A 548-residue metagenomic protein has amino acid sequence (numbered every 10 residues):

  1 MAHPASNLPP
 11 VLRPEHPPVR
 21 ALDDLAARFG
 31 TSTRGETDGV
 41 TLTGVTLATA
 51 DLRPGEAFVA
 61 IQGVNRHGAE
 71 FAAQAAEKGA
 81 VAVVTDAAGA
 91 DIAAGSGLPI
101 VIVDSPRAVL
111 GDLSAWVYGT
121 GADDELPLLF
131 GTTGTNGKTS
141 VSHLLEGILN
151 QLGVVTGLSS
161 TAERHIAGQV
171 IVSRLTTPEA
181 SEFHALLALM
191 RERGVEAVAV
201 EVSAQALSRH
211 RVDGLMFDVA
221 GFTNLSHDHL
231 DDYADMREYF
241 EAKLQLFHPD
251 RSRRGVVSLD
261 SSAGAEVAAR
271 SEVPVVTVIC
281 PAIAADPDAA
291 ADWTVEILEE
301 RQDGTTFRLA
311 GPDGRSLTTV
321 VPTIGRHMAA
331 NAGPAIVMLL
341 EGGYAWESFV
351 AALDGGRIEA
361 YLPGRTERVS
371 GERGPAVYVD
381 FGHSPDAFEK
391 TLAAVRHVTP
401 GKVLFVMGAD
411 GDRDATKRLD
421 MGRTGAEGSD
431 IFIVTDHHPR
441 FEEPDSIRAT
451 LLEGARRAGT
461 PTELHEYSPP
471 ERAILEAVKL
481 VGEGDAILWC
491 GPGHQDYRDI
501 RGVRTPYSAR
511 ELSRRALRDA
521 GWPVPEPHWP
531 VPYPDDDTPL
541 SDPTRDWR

Functional and structural regions predicted by a protein language model:
M1-R34, P54-A57, H67, G314 (+1 more regions): ATP-dependent carboxylate-amine ligase
A2-T133, V141-L152, A290-A291, R301 (+5 more regions): Short, basic phosphate-binding NTP loop
L25, E56, A75, L113 (+13 more regions): Residue-level signal for inorganic ion chemistry
G44-V45, G79-D86, V200, G255-S258 (+1 more regions): Short, hydrophobic beta-strand segments that form beta-sheet elements in well-ordered domains
V81, D218, D430: Receiver (REC) domain switch/active-site residues of two-component response regulators
T85-A88, V202, N224, L259 (+2 more regions): Short secondary-structure boundary segments
A90-G95, S208, F217-A376, G454-T460 (+2 more regions): Acidic, Mg2+-coordinating active-site environments of NTP-dependent enzymes
V109-L259, A263-P274, T399, V524 (+1 more regions): Phosphate-binding loop of NTP-binding sites
